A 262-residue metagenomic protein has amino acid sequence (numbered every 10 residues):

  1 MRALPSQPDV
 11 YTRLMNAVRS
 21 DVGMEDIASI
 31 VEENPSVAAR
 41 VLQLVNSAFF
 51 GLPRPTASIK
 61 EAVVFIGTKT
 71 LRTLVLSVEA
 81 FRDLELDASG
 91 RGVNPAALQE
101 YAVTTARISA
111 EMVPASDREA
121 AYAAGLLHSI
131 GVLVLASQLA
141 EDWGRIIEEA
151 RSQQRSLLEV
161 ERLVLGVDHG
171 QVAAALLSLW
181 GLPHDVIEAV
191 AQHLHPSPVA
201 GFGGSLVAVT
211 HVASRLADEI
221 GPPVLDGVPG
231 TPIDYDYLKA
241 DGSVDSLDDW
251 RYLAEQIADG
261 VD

Functional and structural regions predicted by a protein language model:
M1-G230: Conserved alpha-helical "signature site" that marks functionally important helical segments or helix/loop junctions
P229-Y237: Interfacial "cap-and-anchor" motif at the non-cytosolic start of specific transmembrane alpha-helices
Y237-D262: Terminal helices and disordered tails flanking the catalytic cores of nucleotide-processing hydrolases
